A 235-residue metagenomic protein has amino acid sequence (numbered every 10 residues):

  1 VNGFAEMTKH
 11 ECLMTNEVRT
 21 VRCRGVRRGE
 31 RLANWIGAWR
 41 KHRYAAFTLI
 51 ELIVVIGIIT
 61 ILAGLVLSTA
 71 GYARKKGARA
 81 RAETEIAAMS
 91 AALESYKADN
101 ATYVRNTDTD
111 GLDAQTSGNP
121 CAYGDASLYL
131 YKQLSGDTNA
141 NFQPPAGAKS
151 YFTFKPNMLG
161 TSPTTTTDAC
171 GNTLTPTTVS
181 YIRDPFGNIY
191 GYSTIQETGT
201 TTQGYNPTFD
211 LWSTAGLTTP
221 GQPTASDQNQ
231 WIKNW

Functional and structural regions predicted by a protein language model:
V1-F47: N-terminal leader/signal peptides at the extreme start of proteins
A5, M14-T15, A33, I50-I53 (+5 more regions): Compositionally biased amphipathic helical and low-complexity segments enriched in hydrophobic
I36-W39, G71, K75: Sec-dependent, cleavable N-terminal signal peptides
Y44-A73, A82: N-terminal single-pass transmembrane signal-anchor helix
T60, K76, C121: Charge-dense, low-complexity intrinsically disordered segments
R79-W235: N-terminal pilin/flagellin-like segments and related low-complexity appendage regions
